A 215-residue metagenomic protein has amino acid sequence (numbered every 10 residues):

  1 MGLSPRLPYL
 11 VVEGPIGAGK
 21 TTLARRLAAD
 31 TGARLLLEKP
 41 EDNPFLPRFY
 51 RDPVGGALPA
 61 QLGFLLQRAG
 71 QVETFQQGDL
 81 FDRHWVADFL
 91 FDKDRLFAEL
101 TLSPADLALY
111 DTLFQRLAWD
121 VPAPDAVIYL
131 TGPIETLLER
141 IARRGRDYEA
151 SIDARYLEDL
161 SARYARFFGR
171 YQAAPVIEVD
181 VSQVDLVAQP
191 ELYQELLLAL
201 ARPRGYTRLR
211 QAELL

Functional and structural regions predicted by a protein language model:
V12: Hydrophobic anchor at the beta1->P-loop junction of P-loop NTPases
P15: P-loop (Walker A) phosphate-binding loop of NTP-binding proteins
K20: Conserved lysine of the Walker
L23-A24: Post-Walker A alpha-helix
A29-Q67: Conserved substrate/cofactor phosphate-moiety recognition/catalytic segment in nucleotide-dependent phosphotransferases
G56-P122: Glycine-rich phosphate-binding loop used to anchor ATP phosphates in small-molecule kinases, encompassing both
D94-A165: A glycine- and Lys/Arg-enriched "phosphate-lid" helix/loop adjacent to the NTP-binding pocket of small-molecule kinases
A142-S151, R155-L215: NTP-dependent small-molecule kinase module
